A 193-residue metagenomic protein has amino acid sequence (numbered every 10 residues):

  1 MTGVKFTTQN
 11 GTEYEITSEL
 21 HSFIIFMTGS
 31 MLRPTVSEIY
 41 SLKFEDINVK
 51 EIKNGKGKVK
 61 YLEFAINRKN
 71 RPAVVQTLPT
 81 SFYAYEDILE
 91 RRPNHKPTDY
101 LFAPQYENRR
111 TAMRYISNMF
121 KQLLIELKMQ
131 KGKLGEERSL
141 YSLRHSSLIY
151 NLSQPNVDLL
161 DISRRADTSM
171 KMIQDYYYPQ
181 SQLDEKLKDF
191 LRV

Functional and structural regions predicted by a protein language model:
M1-V36: Basic, Lys/Arg- and aromatic-enriched nucleic-acid-binding interface segment
T2-F6, Y40-D87: Conserved tyrosine-mediated DNA breakage-rejoining catalytic core shared by Y-recombinases
G3-T17, N94-P97, S117-R164, M170-K171: Short, basic (Lys/Arg/His-rich) helix/loop patches that form interaction surfaces in the mid-to-C-terminal regions
F26-G29, Y150-Q154, R165, Y176: Short alpha-helical segment immediately N-terminal to, or the first helix within, an HTH/HTH-like DNA-binding domain
S37, R114, K171: Key DNA-contact positions within bacterial/archaeal DNA-binding proteins
I66-D87, T98-Q122: C-terminal catalytic core of Y-nucleophile DNA break-rejoin enzymes
I66-N70, A166-F190: Catalytic-site neighborhood detector that most strongly recognizes the C-terminal catalytic loop/helix of tyrosine
